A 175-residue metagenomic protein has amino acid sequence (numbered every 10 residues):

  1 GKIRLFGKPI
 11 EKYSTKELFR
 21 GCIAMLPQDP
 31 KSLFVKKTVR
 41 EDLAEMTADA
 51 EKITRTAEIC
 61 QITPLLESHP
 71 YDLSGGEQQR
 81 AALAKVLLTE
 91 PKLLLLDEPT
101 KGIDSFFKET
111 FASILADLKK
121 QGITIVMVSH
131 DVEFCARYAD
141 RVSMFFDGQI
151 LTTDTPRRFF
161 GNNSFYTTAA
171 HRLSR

Functional and structural regions predicted by a protein language model:
A50-L65: Conserved ABC ATPase "signature" region
H69-L73, E77: Conserved ABC ATPase signature
L83: Hydrophobic anchor residue at the start of the ABC signature
L94-D97: Catalytic Walker B motif of ABC-type/P-loop ATPase nucleotide-binding domains
S129-H130: H-loop/switch region of ABC-family ATPase nucleotide-binding domains
C135-R137: A short, surface-exposed alpha-helical micro-motif characterized by mixed small hydrophobic and charged/polar residues
Q149-R172: Conserved beta-strand-loop-alpha-helix hinge in the C-terminal portion of ABC ATPase nucleotide-binding domains
